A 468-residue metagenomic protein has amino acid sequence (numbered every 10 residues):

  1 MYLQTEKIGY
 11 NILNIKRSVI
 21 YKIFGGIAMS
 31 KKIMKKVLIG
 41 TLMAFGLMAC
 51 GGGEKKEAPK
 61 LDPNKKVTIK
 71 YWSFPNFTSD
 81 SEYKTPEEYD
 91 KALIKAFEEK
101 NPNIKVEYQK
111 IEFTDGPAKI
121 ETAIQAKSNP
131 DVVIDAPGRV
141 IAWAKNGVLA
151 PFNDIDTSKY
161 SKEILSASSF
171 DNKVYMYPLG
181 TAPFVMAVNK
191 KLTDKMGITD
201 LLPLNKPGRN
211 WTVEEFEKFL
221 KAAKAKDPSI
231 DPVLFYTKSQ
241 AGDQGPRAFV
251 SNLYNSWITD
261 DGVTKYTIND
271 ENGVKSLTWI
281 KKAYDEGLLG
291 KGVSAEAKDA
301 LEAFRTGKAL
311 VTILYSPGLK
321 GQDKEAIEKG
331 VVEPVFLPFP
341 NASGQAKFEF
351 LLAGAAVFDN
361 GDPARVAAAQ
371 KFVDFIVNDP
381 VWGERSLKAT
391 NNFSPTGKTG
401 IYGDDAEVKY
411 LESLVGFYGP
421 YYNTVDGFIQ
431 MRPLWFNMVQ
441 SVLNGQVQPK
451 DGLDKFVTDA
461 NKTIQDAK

Functional and structural regions predicted by a protein language model:
Y2-F24, S30-F45, C50-I141, T157 (+5 more regions): Conserved N-terminal structural module of periplasmic/extracytoplasmic solute-binding proteins
K65, E99-K100, K105, D285-E286 (+1 more regions): Extracytoplasmic/periplasmic substrate-recognition and gating elements
E99, S169-A241, W257-G292, G361 (+2 more regions): Helix-loop-helix "hinge/cap" segment bordering the ligand-binding cleft or interdomain interface
I104, I124-D135, V148-A150, S229-I230 (+1 more regions): Alpha-to-beta junction loops
I111-A118, F235-T237, Y254-E325, K329 (+1 more regions): Extracytoplasmic ligand-binding clamshell segments of periplasmic binding protein
E112, A136-D194, E214-E215, G245 (+3 more regions): Hinge/lid segment of periplasmic solute-binding proteins
A150-Y160, N205-N210, V233-T237, N255-K275 (+4 more regions): Short, solvent-exposed loop/beta-turn-alpha elements that line the ligand-binding surface or hinge of extracytoplasmic
P334-L337, R385-N437, S441, D466-A467: Long, aromatic- and glycine/proline-rich binding clefts that accommodate carbohydrate-like moieties
